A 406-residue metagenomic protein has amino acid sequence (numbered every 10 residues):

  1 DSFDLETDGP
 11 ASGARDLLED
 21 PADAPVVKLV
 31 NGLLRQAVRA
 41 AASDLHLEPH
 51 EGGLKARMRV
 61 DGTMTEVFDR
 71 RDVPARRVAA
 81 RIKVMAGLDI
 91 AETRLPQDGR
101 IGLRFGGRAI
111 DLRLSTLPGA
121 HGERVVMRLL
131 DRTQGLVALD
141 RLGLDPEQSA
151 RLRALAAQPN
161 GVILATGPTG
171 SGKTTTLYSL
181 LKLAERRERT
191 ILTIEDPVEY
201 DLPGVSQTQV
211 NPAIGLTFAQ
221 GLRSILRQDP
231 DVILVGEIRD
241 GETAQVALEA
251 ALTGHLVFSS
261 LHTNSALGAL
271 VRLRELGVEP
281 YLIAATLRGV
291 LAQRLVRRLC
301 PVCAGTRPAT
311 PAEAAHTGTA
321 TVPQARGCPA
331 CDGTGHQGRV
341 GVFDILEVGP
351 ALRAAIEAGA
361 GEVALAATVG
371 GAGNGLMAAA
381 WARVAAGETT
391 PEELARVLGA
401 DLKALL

Functional and structural regions predicted by a protein language model:
D1-S2, G387: Divalent-cation
F3-D16: A short, charged helix-loop
D16-L406: Short, flexible helix-loop junctions that flank or precede catalytic/ligand sites
